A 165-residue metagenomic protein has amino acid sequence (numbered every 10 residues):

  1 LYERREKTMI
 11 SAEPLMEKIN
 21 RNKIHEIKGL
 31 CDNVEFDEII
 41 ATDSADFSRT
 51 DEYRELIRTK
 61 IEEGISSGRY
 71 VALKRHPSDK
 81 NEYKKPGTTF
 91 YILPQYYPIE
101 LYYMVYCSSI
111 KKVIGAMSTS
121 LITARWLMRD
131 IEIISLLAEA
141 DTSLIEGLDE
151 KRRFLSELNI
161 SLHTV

Functional and structural regions predicted by a protein language model:
L1, Y70-H76, I134-L137: Short internal beta-strands
L1-S44: A nucleotide-sugar donor-handling region in carbohydrate enzymes
I10-S11, F90-Y97, R153-V165: Short acidic-hydrophobic, aromatic-tinged amphipathic segments that line or gate anion-handling sites
K23, N33-D79: Conserved catalytic-core segment of nucleotide-activated headgroup transferases in glycan assembly
F47-T50, D79-K85, D141-G147: Short, charged/polar "capping" segments at the starts of alpha-helices and the immediately preceding loops
P77-I122, W126, K151: Donor nucleotide-activated moiety binding/catalytic core segment of transferases that use nucleotide-activated donors
S120-V165: Catalytic binding pocket for nucleotide-activated donors in carbohydrate/polymer assembly enzymes
